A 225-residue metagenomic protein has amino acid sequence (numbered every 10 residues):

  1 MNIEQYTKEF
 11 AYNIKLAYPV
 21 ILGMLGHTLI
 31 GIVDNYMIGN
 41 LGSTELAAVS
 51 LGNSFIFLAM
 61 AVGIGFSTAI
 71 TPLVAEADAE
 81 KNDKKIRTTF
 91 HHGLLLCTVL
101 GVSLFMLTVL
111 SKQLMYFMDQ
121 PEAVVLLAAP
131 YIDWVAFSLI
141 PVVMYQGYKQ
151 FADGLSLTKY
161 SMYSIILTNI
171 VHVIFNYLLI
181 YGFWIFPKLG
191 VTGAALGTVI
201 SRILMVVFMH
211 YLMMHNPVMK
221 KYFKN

Functional and structural regions predicted by a protein language model:
M1-A17, V74-I140, F186-N225: Short alpha-helical transmembrane segments in multi-pass integral membrane proteins
F10-L29, V33, F55-V62, F137 (+1 more regions): Residue-level signal for short hydrophobic patches within transmembrane helices of multi-pass membrane transporters
L29-I32, N40-S43, A77-E80, G154-L155 (+2 more regions): Helix-loop interface residues and adjacent transmembrane-helix termini in multi-pass membrane transporters, primarily
I38-F57, E122-L127, V191-L196: Interfacial/gating helices of multi-pass transporter permease domains
L46-F105, V109, V142-S161: Small-residue-rich hydrophobic transmembrane alpha-helices
N53-I56, L167-H172, G197-M205: Transmembrane alpha-helical core residues of multi-pass small-molecule transporters, especially secondary transporters
L58-A61, H172-N176, V206-H210: Hydrophobic transmembrane alpha-helices of multi-pass small-molecule transporters
F151-L178, V199: Alpha-helical transmembrane segments of multi-pass membrane transporters/permeases
